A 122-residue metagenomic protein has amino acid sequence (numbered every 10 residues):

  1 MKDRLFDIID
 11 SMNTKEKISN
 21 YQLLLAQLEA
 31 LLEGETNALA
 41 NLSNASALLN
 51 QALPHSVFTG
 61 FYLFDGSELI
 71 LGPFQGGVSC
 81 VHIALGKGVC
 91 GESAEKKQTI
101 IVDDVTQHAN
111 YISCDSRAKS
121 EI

Functional and structural regions predicted by a protein language model:
K2-L71: Intrinsically disordered, low-complexity terminal regulatory regions
S56, F64-S116: Regulatory sensory and allosteric helical modules in signal-transduction proteins and certain transcription factors
S120-I122: A short, aliphatic-rich beta-strand micro-motif
